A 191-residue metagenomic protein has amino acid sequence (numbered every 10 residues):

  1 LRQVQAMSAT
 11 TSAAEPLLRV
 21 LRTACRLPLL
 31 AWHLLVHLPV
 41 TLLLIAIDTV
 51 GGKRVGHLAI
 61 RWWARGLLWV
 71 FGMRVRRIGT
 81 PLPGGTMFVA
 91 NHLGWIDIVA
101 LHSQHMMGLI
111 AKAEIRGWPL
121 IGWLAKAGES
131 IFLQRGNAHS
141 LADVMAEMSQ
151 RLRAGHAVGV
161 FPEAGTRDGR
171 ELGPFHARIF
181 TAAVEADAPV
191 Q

Functional and structural regions predicted by a protein language model:
L1-A6: Short, Lys/Arg-enriched N-terminal segments with co-localized hydrophobic residues within the first ~10-30 amino acids
A9-R76, W123-G128: A transmembrane-helix-recognition feature enriched in membrane-embedded lipid enzymes and envelope glyco-/phospholipid
W69-Q191: Soluble catalytic domains of membrane acyltransferases
